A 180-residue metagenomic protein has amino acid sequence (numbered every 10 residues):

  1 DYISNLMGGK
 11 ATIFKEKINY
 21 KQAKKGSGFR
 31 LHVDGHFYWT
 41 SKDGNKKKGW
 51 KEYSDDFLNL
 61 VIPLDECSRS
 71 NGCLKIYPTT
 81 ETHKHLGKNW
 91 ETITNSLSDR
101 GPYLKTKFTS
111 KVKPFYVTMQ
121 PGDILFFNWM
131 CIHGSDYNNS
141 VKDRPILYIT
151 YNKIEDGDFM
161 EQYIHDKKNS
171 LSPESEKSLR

Functional and structural regions predicted by a protein language model:
D1-Y20, K42-D55: Signature of the catalytic double-stranded beta-helix
G9-E16, S27-F29, D56-I62, G72 (+1 more regions): Generic beta-strand structural signal
K17, Q22, V33-G35, I62-E66 (+1 more regions): Short, structured patches in soluble enzyme cores that scaffold and shape functional sites
K21, Y77-K84, T150-D156: Short edge-strand/loop segments of extracellular domains
G26-V33, W39-D43, S70-Y77, H85-N89 (+1 more regions): A short secondary-structure junction signal
W39-R69, T118-P121, T150-I154: Short, conserved beta-strand element in jelly-roll/cupin
S54, C67-I132: Double-stranded beta-helix
W90-E91, I124-F126, M130-R180: Non-heme Fe(II)/2-oxoglutarate
